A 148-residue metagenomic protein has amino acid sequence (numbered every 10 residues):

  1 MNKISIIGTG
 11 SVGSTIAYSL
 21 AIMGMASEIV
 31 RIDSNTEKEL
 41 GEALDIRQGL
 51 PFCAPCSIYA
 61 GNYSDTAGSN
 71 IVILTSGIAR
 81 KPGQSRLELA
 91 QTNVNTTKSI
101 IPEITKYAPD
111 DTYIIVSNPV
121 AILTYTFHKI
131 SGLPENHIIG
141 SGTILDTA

Functional and structural regions predicted by a protein language model:
M1-E42: NAD(P)+-binding Rossmann beta1-loop-alpha1 motif at the extreme N-terminus of oxidoreductases
M1-N2, I6-I7, S11-V12, K38 (+4 more regions): Conserved N-terminal glycine/acidic-rich loop preference
I16, G83-Q84, L123-T126: Short glycine-/acidic-enriched loop or helix-start segments at secondary-structure transitions that form or flank
M23-V30, I104-T112, G132-H137: Short, surface-exposed connector motifs at secondary-structure boundaries
E28, I32-N70, Q84: Conserved N-terminal Rossmann-fold NAD(P) cofactor-binding segment
T66-Y113: Rossmann-fold NAD(P) dinucleotide-binding segment
I115-A148: Rossmann-fold dinucleotide-binding core
